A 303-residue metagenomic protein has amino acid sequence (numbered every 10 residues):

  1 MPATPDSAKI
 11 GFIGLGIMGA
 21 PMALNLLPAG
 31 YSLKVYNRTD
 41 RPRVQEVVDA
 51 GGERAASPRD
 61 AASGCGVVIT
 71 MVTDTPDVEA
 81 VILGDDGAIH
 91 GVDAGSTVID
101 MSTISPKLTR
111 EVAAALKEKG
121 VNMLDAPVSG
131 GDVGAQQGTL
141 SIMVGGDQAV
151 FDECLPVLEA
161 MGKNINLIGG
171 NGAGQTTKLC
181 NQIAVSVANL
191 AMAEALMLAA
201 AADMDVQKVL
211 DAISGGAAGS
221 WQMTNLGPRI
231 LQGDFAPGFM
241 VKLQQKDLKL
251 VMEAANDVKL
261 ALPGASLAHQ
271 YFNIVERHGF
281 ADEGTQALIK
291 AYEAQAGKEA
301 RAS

Functional and structural regions predicted by a protein language model:
M1-T70, S96, M101, D132: NAD(P)+-binding Rossmann beta1-loop-alpha1 motif at the extreme N-terminus of oxidoreductases
I10, I104-Q182, S186: Rossmann-fold dinucleotide-binding core
M22-L26, V112, V157, L198: Hydrophobic residues within alpha-helices that form the first helical element adjacent to the glycine-rich loop
L33, R54, N122-L124, I165 (+2 more regions): Hydrophobic beta-strand scaffold residues
P58-S63, V67, T75-L140: Rossmann-like NAD(P)(H) cofactor-binding subdomain of soluble oxidoreductases
N171, Q175, G219-Q286, S303: Interdomain hinge/lid region at the active-site interface of Rossmann-like NAD(P)-dependent oxidoreductases
M204-G216: Small-residue-rich helix-loop
